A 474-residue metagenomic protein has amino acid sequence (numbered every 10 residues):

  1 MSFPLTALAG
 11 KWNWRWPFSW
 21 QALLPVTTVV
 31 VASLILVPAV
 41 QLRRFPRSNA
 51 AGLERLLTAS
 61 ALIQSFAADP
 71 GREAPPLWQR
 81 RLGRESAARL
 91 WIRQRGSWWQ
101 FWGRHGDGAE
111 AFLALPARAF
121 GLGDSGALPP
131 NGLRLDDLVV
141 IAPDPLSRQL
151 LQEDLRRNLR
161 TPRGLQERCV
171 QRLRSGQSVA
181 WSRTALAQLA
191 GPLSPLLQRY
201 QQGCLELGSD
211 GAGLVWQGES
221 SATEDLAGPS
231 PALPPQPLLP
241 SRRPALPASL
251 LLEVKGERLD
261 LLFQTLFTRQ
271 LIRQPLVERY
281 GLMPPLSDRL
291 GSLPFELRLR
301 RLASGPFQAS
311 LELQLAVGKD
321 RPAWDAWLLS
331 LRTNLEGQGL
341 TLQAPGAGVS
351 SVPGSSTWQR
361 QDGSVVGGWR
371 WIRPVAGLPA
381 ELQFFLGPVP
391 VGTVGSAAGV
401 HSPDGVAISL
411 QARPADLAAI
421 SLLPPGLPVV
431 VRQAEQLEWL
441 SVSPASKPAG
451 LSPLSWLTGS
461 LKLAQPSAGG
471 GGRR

Functional and structural regions predicted by a protein language model:
M1-L8: N-terminal intrinsically disordered, acidic low-complexity segments at the extreme N-terminus
A9-G123, Q217-A309, R321-L328, R332 (+1 more regions): Structural boundary/hinge residues at secondary-structure and domain interfaces
A9-Q21, L165-T268, S402-R474: Leucine-rich, highly hydrophobic segment in Treponema pallidum outer-membrane-associated proteins
S33-V37, G395, L422-V430: Charged interaction segments
L56-L57, G203-V215, L266-P306, E312-P322 (+2 more regions): Contiguous hydrophobic segments
D69-E73, P145, T161-P162, W181-A185 (+5 more regions): General structural signal for secondary-structure boundaries
Q79-L173, F295-S409: Single conserved position on a long alpha-helix in the C-terminal lobe of the eukaryotic protein kinase
